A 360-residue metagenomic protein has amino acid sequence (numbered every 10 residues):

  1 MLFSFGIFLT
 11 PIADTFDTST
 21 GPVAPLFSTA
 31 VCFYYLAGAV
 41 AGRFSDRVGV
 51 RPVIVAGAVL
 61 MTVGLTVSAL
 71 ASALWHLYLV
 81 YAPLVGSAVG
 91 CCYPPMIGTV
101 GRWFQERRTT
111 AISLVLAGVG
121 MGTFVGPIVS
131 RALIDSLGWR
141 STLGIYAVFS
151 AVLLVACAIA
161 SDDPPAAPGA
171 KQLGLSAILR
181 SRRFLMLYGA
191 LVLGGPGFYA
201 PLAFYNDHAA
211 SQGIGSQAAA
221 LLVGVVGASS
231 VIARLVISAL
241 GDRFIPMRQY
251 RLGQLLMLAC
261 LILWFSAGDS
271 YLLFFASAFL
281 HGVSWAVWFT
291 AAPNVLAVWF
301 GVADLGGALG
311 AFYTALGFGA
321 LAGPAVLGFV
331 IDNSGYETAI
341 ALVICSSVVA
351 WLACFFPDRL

Functional and structural regions predicted by a protein language model:
F5-L9, R182-I237: Extracytoplasmic gate region of multi-pass secondary transporters
I12, C91-F104, V287-F300: Intracellular juxtamembrane helix-capping segments at the cytosolic ends of symmetry-related transmembrane helices
I12-A13, F44-S45, P127-L137, A209-A210 (+2 more regions): Interfacial helix-cap and linker-helix signal at transmembrane-aqueous boundaries of multi-pass secondary transporters
L36-L74, G241-M247: Conserved MFS/SLC helix-loop-helix module at the cytosolic interface between two early adjacent transmembrane helices
G64, H76-C91, V192, L273-V287: Hydrophobic core of transmembrane alpha-helices in multi-pass small-molecule transporters, especially MFS/SLC-type
L114-I159: Helix-loop-helix hairpin linking two adjacent transmembrane segments in secondary transporters
A147-P168, A353-D358: C-terminal membrane-cytosol helix-exit motif in multi-pass small-molecule transporters
F198, V226-S230, V236, R243-V295: C-terminal transmembrane helical hairpin of 12-TM major facilitator-type secondary transporters
